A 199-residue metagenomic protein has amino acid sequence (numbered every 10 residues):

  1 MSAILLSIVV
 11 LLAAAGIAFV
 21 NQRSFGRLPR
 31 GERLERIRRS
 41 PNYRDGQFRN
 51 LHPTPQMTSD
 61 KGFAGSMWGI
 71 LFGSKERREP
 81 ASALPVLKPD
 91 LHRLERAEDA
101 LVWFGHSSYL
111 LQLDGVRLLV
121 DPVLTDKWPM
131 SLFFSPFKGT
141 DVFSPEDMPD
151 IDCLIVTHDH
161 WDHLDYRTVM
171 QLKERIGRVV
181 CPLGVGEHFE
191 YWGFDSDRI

Functional and structural regions predicted by a protein language model:
M1-W128, F133-S135, D141, D147: Metallo-beta-lactamase
R39-S40, S59, L132-V180: Active-site metal-binding motif and surrounding structural segment of the metallo-beta-lactamase
V120, V180-C181: Structural recognition of the beta-strand scaffold that forms the well-ordered cores of secreted hydrolase catalytic
W128, L164, F189: Glycine/Thr-rich phosphate-binding loops of Rossmann-like dinucleotide-binding domains
G184: Carbohydrate-associated surface elements
F189-I199: Helix-loop-beta element that forms the nucleotide-linked donor phosphate-binding surface in glycosyltransferases
